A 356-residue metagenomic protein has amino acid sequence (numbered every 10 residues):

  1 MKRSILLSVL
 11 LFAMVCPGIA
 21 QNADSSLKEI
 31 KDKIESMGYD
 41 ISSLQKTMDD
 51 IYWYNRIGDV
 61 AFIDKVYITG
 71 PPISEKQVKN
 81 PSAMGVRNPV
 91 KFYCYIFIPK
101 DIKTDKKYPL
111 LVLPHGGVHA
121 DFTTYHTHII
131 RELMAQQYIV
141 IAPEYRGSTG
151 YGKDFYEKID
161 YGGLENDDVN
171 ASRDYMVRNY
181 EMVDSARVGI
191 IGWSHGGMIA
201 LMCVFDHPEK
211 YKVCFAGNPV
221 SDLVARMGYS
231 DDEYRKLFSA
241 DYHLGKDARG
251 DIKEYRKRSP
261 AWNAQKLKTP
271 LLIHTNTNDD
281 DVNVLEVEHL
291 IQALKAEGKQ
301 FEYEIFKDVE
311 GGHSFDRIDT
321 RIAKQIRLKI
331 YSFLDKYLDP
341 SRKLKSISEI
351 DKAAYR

Functional and structural regions predicted by a protein language model:
M1, N22-D32, Y93-I98, T104-K107 (+6 more regions): Bimodal feature
R3-S4, L328: Hydrophobic alpha-helical segments, especially transmembrane helices and their immediate juxtamembrane helical caps
S4-M14: Sec-dependent N-terminal signal peptides
C16, A20-S74, K352-R356: N-terminal targeting or regulatory segments adjacent to alpha/beta-hydrolase or S9 domains
V60-F92, F97-A186, I191-W193, G228 (+1 more regions): Cap/lid segment of the alpha/beta-hydrolase catalytic domain
I68-I73, Y145-R356: Active-site-proximal cap/loop segments of hydrolase catalytic domains
